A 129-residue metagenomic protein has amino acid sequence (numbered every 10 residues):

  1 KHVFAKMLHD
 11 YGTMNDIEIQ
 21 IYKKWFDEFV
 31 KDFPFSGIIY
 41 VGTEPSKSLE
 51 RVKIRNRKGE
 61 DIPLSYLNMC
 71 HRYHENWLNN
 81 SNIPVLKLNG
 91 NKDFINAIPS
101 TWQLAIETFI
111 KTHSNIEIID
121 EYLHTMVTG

Functional and structural regions predicted by a protein language model:
H2-Y73: A glycine- and Lys/Arg-enriched "phosphate-lid" helix/loop adjacent to the NTP-binding pocket of small-molecule kinases
L49-G129: NTP-dependent small-molecule kinase module
